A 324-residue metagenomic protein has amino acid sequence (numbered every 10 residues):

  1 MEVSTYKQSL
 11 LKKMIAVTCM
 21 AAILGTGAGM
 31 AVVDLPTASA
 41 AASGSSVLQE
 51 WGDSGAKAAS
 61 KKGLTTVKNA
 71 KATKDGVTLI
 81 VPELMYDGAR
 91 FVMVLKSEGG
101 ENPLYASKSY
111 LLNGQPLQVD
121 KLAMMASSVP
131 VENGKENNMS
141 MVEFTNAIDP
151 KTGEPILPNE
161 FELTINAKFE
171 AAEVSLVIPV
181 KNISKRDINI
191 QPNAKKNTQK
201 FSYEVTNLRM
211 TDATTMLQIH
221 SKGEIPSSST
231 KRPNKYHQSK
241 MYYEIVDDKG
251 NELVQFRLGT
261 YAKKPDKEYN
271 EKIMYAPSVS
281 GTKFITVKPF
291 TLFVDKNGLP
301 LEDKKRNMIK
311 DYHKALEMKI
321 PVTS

Functional and structural regions predicted by a protein language model:
M1-S43: Sec-dependent N-terminal signal peptides of Gram-positive bacterial secreted proteins and lipoproteins
G29-S324: Alpha-helical, hydrophobic structural elements that either
